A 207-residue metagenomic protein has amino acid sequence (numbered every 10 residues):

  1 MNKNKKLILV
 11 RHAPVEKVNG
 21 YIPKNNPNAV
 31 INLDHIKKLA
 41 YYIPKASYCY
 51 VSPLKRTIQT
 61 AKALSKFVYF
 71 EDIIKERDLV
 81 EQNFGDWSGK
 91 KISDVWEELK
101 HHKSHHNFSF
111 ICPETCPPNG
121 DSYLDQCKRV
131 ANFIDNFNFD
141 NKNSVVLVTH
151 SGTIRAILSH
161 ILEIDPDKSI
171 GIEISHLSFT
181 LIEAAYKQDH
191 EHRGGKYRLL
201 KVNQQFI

Functional and structural regions predicted by a protein language model:
K5-T60, N119-V130: Loop-to-helix element that buttresses phosphate recognition and phosphoryl-transfer chemistry
L7, S47, N141-S151: Generic beta-sheet signal
A13, S151, Q204-Q205: Active-site metal-binding loops of divalent metal-dependent hydrolases
K38-S104: Phosphate-coordination/substrate-recognition cap region in phosphate-metabolizing enzymes
S52-L54, D78, V130, V145-G152: Short, well-ordered beta-to-alpha junction loops that form the rim of enzyme active sites and present histidine/acidic
K103-D125: Short glycine/proline- and acidic residue-enriched helix-loop micro-motifs that form flexible lids or anion-recognition
D165-H192: Domain-level recognition of soluble alpha/beta enzyme cores, biased toward histidine phosphatases/phosphomutases
H192-I207: Acidic, His/Gly-rich catalytic cores of divalent-metal-dependent hydrolytic chemistry
